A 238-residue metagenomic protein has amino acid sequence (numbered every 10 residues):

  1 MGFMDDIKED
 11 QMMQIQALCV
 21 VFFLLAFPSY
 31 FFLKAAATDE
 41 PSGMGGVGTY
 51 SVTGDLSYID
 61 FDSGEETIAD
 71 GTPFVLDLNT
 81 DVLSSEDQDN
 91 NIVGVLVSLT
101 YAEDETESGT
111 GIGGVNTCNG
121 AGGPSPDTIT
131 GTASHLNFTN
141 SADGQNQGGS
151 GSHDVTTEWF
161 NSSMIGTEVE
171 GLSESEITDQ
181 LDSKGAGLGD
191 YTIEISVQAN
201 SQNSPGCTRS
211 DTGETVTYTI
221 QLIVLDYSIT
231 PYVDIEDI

Functional and structural regions predicted by a protein language model:
M1-M44: Secretory targeting signatures
A35, H135, D179-I238: C-terminal edge strands of extracellular/lumenal beta-sandwich accessory domains
G43-F61: Short extracytoplasmic/periplasmic juxtamembrane "stem" segments immediately C-terminal to an N-terminal membrane anchor
G46, I68-M164, G187-G189: Acidic, Ser/Thr/Pro-rich low-complexity intrinsically disordered segments
V47-S51, T100-D104, G144, T156 (+4 more regions): Surface-exposed, beta-sheet-biased, low-hydrophobicity segments with strongly acidic/polar composition
I59-F61, D81-L83, A102-D104, S134-L136 (+2 more regions): Generic structural motif
D62-E66, Q180-S183: Beta-strand-rich interaction surfaces with strong enrichment in secreted/lumenal proteins
L83, T167-G185: Signal that preferentially marks extracellular ectodomain short beta-strand elements of beta-sandwich modules
